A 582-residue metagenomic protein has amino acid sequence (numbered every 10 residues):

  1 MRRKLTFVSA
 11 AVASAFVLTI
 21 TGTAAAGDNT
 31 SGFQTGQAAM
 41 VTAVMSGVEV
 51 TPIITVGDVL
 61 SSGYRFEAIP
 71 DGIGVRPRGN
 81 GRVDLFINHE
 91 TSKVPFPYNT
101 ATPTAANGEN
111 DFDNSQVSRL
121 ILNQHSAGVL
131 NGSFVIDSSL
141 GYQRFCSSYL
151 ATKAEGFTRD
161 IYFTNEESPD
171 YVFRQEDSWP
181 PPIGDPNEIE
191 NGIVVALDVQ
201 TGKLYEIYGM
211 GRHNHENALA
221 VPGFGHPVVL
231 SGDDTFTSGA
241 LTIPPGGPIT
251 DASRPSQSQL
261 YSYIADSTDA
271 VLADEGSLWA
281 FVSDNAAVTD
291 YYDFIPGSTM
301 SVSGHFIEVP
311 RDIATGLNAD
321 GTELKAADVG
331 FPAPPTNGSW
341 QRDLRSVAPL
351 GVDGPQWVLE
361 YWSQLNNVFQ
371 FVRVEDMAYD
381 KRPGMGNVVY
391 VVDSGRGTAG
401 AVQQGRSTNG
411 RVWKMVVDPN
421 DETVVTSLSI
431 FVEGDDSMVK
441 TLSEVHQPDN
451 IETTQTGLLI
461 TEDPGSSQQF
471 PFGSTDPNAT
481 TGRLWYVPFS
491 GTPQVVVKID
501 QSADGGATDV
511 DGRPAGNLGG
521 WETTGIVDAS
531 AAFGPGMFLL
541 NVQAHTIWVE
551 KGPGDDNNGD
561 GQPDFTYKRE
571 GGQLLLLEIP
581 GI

Functional and structural regions predicted by a protein language model:
M1-R2, T481: Intrinsically disordered, low-complexity sequence elements enriched in Ser/Thr/Gly/Pro
R2-T23: Gram-negative bacterial Sec-dependent N-terminal signal peptides
A25-I582: Sequence/structural signature of beta-propeller domains
